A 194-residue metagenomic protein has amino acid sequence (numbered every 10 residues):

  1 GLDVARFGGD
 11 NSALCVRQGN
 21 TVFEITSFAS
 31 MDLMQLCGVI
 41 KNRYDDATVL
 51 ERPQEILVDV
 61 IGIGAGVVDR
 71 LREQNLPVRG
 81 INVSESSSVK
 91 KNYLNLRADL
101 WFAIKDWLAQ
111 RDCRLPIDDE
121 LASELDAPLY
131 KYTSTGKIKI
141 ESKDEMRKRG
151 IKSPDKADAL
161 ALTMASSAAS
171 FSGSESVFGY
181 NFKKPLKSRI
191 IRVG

Functional and structural regions predicted by a protein language model:
G1-F102, D106-G194: RNase H-like, metal-dependent nuclease domains and their acidic two-metal-ion catalytic environment used
